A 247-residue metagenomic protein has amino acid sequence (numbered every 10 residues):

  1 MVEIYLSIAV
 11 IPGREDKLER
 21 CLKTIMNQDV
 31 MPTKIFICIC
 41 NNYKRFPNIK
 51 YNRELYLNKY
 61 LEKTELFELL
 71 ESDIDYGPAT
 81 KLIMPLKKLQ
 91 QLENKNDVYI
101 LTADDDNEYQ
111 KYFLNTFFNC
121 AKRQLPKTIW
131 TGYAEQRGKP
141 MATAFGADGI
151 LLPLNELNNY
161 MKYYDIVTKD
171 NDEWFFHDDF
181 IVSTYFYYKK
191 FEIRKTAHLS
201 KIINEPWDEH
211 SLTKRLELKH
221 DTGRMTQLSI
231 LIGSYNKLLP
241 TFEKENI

Functional and structural regions predicted by a protein language model:
V2, A9-P12, D16-C21, I166-I247: C-terminal catalytic/acceptor-binding lobe
V2-C21, C38-N42, L69-E71, T80-I83 (+1 more regions): Catalytic phosphate/metal-binding cores of nucleic-acid and nucleotide-processing enzymes, i.e., regions that mediate
E3, T33-K34, Y99, E192: Residues at the starts of beta-strands that form the adenosine-phosphate
C21-T33, N41-R45: Short, acidic, metal-binding catalytic loop of nucleotide-sugar glycosyltransferases
C38-N96: Active-site-proximal specificity loops/subdomain of glycosyltransferases
K95-E108: Short beta-strand-to-loop acidic/aromatic patch adjacent to the donor-nucleotide binding site
Q110-R137: Conserved donor-nucleotide/metal-binding helix-loop-beta segment in metal-dependent transferases, i.e., the alpha-helix
T143-Y164: Conserved nucleotide-sugar donor-binding and metal-coordinating catalytic region shared by glycosyltransferases
